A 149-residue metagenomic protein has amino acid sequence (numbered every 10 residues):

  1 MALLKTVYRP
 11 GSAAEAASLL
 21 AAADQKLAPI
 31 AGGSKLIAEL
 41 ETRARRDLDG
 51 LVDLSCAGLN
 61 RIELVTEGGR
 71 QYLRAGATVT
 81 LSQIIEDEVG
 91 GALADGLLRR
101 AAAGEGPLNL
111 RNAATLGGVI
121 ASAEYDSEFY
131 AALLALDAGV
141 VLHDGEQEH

Functional and structural regions predicted by a protein language model:
M1-H149: C-terminal structural segment of proteins
